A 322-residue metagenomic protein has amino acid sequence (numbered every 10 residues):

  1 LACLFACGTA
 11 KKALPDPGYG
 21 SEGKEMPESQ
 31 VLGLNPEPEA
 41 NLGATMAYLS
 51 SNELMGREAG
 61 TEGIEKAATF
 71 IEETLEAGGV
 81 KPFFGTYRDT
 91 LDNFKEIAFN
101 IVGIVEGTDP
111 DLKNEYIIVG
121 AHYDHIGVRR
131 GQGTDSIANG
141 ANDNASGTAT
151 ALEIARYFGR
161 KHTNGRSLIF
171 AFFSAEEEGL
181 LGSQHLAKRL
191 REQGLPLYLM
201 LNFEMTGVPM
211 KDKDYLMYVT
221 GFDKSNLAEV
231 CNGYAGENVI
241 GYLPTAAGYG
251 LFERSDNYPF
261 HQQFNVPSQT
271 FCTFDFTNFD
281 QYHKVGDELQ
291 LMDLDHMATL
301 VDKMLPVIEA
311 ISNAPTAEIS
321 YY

Functional and structural regions predicted by a protein language model:
C3-A6: C-terminal motif of bacterial Sec signal peptides marking the signal peptidase cleavage site
G8-K11: Bacterial signal peptide processing site
P27-P36, N52-E62, D89-D92, Q132-N144 (+4 more regions): Second-shell loop/turn segments in exported
L49, L75, L91-R130: Acidic/His- and Gly-rich active-site-bordering loop/insert found across diverse amide/peptide-bond hydrolases
R57-E106: A non-catalytic alpha/beta surface segment that caps or lines the substrate-entry region of metallo-dependent hydrolase
E76, G103, V119, R130-E178 (+1 more regions): Alpha-helical metal-binding/catalytic segments enriched in His/Glu/Asp
T163, F173-S268, T316-I319: Metal-dependent peptidase/peptidase-like ectodomains
T273, N278-Y322: His/Asp/Glu-rich mid-to-C-terminal helical/loop segments that flank catalytic regions of hydrolases
